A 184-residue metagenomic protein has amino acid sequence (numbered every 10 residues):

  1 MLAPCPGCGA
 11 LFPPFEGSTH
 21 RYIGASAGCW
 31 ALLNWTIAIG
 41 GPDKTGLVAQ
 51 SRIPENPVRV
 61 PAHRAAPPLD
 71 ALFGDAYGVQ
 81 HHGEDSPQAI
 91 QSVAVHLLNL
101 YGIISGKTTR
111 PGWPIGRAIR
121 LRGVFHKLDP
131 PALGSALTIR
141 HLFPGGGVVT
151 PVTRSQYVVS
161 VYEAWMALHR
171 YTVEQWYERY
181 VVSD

Functional and structural regions predicted by a protein language model:
M1-D184: Intrinsically disordered, low-complexity linkers and terminal regions that flank or interleave Cys/His-based
